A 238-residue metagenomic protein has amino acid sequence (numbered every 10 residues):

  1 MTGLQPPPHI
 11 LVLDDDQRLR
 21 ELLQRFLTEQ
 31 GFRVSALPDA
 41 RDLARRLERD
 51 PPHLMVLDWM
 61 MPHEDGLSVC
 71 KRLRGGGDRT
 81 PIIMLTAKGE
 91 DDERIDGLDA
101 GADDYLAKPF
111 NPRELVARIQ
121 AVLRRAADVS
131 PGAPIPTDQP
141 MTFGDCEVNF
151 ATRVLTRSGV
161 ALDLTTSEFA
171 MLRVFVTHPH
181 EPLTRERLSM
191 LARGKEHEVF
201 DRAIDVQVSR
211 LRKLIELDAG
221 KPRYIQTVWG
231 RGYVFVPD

Functional and structural regions predicted by a protein language model:
P8-H9, A121-P182, E186, D238: Short, Lys/Arg-enriched segments at the junction into DNA-binding effector domains of transcriptional regulators
R18, R33, W59-M60, K88: The short loop immediately C-terminal to the conserved phospho-acceptor aspartate in CheY-like receiver
E21-E29: Charged docking surfaces used in two-component/phosphorelay signaling
G31-D39, R46: Short hydrophobic/Thr-rich beta-strand motif most characteristic of the beta2 strand and flanking loop of CheY-like
D39, D65-S68: Acidic catalytic/metal-coordinating carboxylates
D50-V56, M61: Active-site beta3 strand of CheY-like receiver
K71, G75-T142: Basic, amphipathic DNA-recognition helix from helix-turn-helix-like DNA-binding domains
V154, G159-Y233: Positively charged, aromatic-enriched patches within helix-turn-helix-type DNA-binding elements, predominantly
